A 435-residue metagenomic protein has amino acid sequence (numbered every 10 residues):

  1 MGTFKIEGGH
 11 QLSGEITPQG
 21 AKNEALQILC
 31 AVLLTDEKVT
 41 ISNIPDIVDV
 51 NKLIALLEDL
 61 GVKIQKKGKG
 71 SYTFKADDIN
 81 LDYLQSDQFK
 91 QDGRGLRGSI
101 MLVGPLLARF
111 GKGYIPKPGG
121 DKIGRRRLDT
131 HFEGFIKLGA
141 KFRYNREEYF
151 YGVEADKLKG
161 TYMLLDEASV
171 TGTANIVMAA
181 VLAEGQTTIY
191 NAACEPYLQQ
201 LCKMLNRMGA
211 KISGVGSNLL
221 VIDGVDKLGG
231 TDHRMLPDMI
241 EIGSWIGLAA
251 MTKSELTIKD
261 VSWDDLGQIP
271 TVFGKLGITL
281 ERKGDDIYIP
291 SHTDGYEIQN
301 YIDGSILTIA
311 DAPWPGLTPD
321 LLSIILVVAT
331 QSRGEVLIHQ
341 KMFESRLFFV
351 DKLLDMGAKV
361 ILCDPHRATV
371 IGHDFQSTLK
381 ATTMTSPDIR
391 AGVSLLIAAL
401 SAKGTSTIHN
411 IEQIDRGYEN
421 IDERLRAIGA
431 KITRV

Functional and structural regions predicted by a protein language model:
M1-V435: Short, structured segments at the rim of ligand-binding sites
